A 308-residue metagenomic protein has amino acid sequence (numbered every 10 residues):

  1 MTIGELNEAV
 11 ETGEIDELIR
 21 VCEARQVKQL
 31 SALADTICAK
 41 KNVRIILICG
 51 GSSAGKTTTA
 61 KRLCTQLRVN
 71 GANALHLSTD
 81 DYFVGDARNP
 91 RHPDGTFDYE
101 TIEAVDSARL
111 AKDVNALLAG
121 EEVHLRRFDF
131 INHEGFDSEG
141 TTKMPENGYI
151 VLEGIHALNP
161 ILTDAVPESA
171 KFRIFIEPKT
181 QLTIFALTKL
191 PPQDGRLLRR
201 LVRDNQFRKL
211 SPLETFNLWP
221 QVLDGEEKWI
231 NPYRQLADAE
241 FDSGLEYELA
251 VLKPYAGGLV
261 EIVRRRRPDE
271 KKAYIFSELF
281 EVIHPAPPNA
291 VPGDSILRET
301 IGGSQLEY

Functional and structural regions predicted by a protein language model:
M1-A32: Charged, amphipathic alpha-helical linker segments immediately N-terminal to NTP-binding catalytic cores
I15-E23, V27, K40-K41, P160-Y308: Conserved NTP phosphate-binding and transfer environment spanning the P-loop NTPase/kinase superfamily
I46-I48: Hydrophobic anchor at the beta1->P-loop junction of P-loop NTPases
G55: Conserved glycine(s) of the Walker
T58-L63: Hydrophobic positions on the alpha1 helix immediately C-terminal to the Walker A/P-loop
T65-L75: Post-Walker A helix-loop "phosphate-sensing" segment adjacent to the P-loop in P-loop NTPases
L75-L77, V84-H133, Y149: Conserved nucleotide-sensing/catalytic segment adjacent to the nucleotide-binding pocket in NTP-handling enzymes
A111-A170, F216-Y233, I301: Glycine-rich phosphate-binding loop used to anchor ATP phosphates in small-molecule kinases, encompassing both
